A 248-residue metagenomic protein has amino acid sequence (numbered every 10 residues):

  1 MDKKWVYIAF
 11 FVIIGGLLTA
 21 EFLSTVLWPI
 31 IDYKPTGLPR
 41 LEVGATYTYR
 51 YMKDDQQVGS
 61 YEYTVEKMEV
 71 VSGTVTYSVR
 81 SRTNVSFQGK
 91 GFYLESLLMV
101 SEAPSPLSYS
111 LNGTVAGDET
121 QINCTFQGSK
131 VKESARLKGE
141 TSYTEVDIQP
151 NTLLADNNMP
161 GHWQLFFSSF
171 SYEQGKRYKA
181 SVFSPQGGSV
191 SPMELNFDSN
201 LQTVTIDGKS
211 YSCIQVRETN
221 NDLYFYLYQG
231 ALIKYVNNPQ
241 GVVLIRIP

Functional and structural regions predicted by a protein language model:
K4-Y7, L18-G128, Q174-P248: Acidic, serine/threonine-rich low-complexity disordered tracts
I8-A9, L154, S168, L201: Exposed boundary/loop context
E133-A135: Hydrophobic or amphipathic alpha-helical targeting/insertion segments
L137-P160: Acidic/charged, solvent-exposed loop-and-adjacent secondary-structure segments enriched in E/D, K/R, S/T, and G/P
L154-G175: Beta-strand/loop-rich accessory regions of lumenal/periplasmic or secreted enzymes, predominantly carbohydrate-active
